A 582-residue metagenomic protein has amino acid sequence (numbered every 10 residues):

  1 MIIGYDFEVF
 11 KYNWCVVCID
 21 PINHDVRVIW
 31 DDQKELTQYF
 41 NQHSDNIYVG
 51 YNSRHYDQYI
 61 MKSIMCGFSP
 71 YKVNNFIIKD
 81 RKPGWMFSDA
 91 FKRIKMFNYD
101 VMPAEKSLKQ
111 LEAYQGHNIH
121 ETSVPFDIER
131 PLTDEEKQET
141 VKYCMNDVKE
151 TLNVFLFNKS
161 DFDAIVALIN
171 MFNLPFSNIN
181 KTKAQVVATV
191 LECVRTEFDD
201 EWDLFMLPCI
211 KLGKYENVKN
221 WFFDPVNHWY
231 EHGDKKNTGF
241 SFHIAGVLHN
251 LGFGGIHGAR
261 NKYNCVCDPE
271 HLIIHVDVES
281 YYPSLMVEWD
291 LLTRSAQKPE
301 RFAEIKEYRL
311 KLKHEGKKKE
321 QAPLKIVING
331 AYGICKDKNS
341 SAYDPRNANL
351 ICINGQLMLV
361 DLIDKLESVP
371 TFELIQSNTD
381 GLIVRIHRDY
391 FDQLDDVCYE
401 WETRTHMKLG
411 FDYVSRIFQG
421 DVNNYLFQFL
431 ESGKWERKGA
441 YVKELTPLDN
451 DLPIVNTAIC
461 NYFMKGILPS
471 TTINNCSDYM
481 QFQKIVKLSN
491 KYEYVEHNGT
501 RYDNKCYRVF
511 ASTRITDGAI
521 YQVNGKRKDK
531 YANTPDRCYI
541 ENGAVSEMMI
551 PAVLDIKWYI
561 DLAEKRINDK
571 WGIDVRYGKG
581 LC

Functional and structural regions predicted by a protein language model:
M1-P83, K236-H243, G254-N264: Conserved RNase H-like, two-metal-ion catalytic cores of nucleic-acid enzymes
M1-V9, N98-D100, I274-V276: Two-metal-ion RNase H-like nuclease active-site motif
V9-F10, S53-D57, P103-A104, E279-Y281 (+2 more regions): Short, solvent-exposed loop/turn segments at secondary-structure junctions
N13-V17, Q58-I64, S284-V287, R385-D395: A short acidic (Asp/Glu
Y48-V49, S53, Q58, S69-K149: Active-site-proximal helix-loop-helix substrate-binding element of RNase H-like nuclease domains
M96, M102-L108, P125-P131, F242-L362 (+3 more regions): Helical catalytic core of nucleic-acid polymerases
Y114-T122, I128-I273, V278-E279, L362-E402 (+6 more regions): Conserved "right-hand" nucleotidyltransferase catalytic core of DNA-directed polymerases
H232, F240-I244, Q321, F391-C582: C-terminal, non-catalytic extensions of nucleic-acid polymerases
